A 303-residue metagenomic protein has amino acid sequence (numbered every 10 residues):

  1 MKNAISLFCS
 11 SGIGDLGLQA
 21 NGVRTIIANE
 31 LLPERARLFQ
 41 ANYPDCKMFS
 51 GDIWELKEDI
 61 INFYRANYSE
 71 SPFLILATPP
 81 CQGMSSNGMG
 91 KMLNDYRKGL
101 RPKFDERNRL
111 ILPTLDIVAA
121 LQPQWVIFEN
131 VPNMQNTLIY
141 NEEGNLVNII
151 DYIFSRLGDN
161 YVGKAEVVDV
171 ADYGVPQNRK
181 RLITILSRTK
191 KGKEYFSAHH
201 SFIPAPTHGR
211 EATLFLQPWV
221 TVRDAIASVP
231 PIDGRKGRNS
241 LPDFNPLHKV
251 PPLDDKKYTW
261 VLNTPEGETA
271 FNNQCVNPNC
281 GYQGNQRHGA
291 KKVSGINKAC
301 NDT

Functional and structural regions predicted by a protein language model:
K2-Q122, V131-N148: Core alpha/beta nucleotide-donor-binding catalytic domains of modification enzymes
R65-Y68, S86-T303: Class I S-adenosyl-L-methionine
